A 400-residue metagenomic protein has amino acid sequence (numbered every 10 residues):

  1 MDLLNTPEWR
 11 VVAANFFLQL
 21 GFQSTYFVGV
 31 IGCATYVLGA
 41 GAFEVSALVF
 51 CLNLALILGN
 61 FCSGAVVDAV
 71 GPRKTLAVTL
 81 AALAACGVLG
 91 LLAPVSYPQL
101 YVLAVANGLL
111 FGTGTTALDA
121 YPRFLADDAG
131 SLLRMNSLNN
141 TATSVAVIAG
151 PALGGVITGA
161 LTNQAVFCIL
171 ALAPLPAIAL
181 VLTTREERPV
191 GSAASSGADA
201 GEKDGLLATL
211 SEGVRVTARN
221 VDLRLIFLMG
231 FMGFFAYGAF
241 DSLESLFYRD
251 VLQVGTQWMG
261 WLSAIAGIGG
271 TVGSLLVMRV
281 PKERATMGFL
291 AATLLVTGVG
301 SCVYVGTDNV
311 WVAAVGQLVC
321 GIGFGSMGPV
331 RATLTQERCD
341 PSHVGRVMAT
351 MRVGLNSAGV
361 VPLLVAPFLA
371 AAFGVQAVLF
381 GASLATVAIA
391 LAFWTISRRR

Functional and structural regions predicted by a protein language model:
M1-E8, E187-F227: Juxtamembrane intracellular "pre-TM" segments in multi-pass secondary transporters
M1-L54, R219-A266: Helix-loop boundary and gating motifs at the non-cytosolic
D2-L3, S46-C51, A55-L80, L89 (+5 more regions): C-terminal transmembrane bundle of multi-pass solute transporters/carriers
V11-V12, P98-A104, I226, W311-Q317: Short hydrophobic/alpha-helical segments at membrane-entry points of transmembrane helices in Major Facilitator
I31-V37, A149-I169, D250-V251, V361-L379: Transmembrane alpha-helix termini and helix-breaking/packing motifs in multi-pass membrane transporters
A104-V145: Cytoplasmic helix-loop-helix junction between adjacent transmembrane helices in 12-TM secondary transporters
F124, A173-A198, W394-R400: Helix-loop junctions on the cytosolic side of multi-pass membrane transporters, especially the intracellular loop
V166-T183, L379-W394: Symmetry-related core transmembrane helices of the 12-TM Major Facilitator Superfamily/SLC fold
